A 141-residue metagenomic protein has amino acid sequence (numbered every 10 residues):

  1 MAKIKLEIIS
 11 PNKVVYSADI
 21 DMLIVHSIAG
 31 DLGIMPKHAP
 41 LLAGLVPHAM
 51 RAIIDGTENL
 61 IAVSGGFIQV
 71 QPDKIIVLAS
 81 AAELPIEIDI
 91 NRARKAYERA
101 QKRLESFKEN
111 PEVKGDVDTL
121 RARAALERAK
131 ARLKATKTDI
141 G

Functional and structural regions predicted by a protein language model:
M1-K5, T138: N-terminal export/targeting signal detector
I9-R94, R99-Q101: Compact, glycine-rich, soluble single-domain proteins
I86-G141: Acidic/glycine-rich phosphate/pyrophosphate-binding loops and surrounding catalytic core that coordinate Mg2+
